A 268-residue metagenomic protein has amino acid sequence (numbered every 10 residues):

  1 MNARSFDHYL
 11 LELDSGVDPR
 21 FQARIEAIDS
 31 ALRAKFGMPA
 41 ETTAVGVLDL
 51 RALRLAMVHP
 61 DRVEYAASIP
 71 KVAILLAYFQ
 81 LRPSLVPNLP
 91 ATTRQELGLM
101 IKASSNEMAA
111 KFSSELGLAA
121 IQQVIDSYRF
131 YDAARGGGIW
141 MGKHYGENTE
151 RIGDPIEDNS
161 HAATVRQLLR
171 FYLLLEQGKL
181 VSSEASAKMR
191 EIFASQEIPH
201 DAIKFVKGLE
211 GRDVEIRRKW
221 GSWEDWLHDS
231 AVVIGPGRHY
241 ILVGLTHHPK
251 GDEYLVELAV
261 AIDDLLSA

Functional and structural regions predicted by a protein language model:
M1-S30, K35, P39, L55 (+5 more regions): Structured C-terminal helix/loop/strand segments within mature extracytoplasmic catalytic/sensor domains
P39-V63, P83-S84: Short, conserved catalytic-motif segment at the N-terminal edge
L48-R51, P90-S105, E115-G117, G142-G146 (+1 more regions): Acidic helix-start/capping segments at beta-turn-to-alpha-helix junctions
R51-R54, V63-Y65, N106-M108, L118 (+5 more regions): Solvent-exposed loop/turn segments at secondary-structure junctions within structured extracellular/periplasmic domains
L53, V63-P87, M100, L242: Active-site SXXK
M57-H59, T93, A103-M108, E147-I156: Flexible glycine/proline-enriched surface loops and loop-helix/loop-strand junctions
Q80-G98, S182-S186: Short, well-structured active-site flanking segments
F112-L180: Mid-domain, small-residue-enriched loop/turn segments at the edges of structured enzyme/sensor domains
